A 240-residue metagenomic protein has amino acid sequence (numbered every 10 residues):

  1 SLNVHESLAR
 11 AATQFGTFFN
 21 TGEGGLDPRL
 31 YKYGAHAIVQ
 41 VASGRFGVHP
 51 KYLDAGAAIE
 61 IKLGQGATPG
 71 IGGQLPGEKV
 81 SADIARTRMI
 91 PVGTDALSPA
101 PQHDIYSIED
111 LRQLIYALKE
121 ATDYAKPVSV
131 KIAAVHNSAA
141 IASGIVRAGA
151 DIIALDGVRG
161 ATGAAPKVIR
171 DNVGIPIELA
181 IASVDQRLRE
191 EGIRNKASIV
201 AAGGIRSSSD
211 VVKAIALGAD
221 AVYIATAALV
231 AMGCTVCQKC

Functional and structural regions predicted by a protein language model:
S1-H103, S107-R112: N-terminal capping/small domains of soluble enzymes
P28, V39, P99-C240: Glycine-rich phosphate/ribose-binding loops and adjacent secondary-structure elements that form binding surfaces
